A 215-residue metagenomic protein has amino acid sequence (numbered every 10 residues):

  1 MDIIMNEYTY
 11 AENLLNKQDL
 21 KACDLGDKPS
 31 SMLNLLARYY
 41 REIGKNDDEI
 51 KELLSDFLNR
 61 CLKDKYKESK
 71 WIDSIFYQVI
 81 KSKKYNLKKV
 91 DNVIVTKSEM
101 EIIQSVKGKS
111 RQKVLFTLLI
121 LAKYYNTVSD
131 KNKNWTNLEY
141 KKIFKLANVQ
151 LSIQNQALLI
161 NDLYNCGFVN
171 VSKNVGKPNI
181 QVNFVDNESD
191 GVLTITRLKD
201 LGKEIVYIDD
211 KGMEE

Functional and structural regions predicted by a protein language model:
M1-N134, L138-I208, G212: Modules that initiate DNA replication and primer synthesis
